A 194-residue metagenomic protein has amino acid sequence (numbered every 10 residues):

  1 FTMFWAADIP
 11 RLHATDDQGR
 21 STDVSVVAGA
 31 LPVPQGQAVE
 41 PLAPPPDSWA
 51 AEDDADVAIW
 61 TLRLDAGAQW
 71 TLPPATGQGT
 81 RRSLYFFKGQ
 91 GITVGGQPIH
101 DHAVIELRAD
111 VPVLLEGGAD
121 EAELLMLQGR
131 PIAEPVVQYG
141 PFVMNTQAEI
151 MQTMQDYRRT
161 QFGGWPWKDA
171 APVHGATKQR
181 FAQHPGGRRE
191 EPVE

Functional and structural regions predicted by a protein language model:
F1-E194: Jelly-roll (double-stranded beta-helix
